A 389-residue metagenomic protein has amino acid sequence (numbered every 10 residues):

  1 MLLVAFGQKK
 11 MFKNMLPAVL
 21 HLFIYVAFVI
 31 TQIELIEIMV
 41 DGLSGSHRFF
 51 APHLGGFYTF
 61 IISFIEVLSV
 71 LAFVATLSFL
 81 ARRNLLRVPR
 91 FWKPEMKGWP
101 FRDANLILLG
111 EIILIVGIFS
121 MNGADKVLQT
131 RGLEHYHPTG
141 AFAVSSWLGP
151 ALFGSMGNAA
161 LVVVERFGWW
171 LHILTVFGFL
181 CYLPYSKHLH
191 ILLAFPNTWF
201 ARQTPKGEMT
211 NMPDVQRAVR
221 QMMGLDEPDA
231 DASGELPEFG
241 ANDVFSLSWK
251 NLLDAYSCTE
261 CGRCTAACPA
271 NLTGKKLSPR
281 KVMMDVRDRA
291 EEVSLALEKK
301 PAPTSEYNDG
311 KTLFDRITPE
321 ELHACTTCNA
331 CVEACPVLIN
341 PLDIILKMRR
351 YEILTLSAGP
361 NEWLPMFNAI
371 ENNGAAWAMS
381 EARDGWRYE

Functional and structural regions predicted by a protein language model:
M1-A81, L85, S246-K250, A255 (+3 more regions): Iron-sulfur-cluster electron-transfer modules
M1-P228: Membrane-embedded alpha-helical bundles of multi-pass integral membrane proteins
L174-T175, C261-T265, C325-N329, I345: Short acidic (Asp/Glu) and glycine-rich catalytic loops that position anionic groups and cofactors
G207-K276, A375-R383: Non-transmembrane accessory domains of multi-pass membrane transporters/channels
K275, P279-V286: Cys/His-clustered metal-coordination modules, chiefly Zn-binding fingers
